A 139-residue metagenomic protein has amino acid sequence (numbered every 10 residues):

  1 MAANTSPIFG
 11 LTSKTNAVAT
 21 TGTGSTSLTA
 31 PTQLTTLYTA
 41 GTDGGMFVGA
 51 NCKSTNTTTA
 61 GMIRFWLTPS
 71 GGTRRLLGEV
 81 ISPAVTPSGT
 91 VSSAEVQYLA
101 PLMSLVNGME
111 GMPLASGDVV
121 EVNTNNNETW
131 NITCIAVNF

Functional and structural regions predicted by a protein language model:
M1-G44, T55, E110-V119, N123-F139: C-terminal interaction-tip segments
K14, T26-L28, F65, S82 (+1 more regions): Intrinsically disordered, low-complexity, compositionally biased regions/tails
A40-W66: Short, well-structured hydrophobic secondary-structure segments
K53, T68-S70, N123: A generic structural motif
T58-V80: Short, surface-exposed beta-strand/strand-loop-strand elements in extracellular ectodomains
G72-P101: Mid-chain, well-packed structural core segment of small domains
A94-G117: Beta-sandwich interaction modules
